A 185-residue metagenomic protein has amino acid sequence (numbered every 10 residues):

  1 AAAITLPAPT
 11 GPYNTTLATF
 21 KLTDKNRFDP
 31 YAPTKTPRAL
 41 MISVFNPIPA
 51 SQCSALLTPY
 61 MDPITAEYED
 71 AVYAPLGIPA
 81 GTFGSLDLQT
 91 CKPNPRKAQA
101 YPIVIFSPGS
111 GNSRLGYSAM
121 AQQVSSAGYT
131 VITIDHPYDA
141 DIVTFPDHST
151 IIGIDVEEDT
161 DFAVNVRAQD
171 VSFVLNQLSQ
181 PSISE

Functional and structural regions predicted by a protein language model:
A2-V104: Domain-level recognition of soluble alpha/beta enzyme cores, biased toward histidine phosphatases/phosphomutases
P33, S113, V164-R167: Aromatic-acidic/polar surface patches that form glycan- and anion
R38-A39, D62-T65, Q123-S126, I151-G153: Short, low-complexity, polar/charged sequence segments that are solvent-exposed and flexible
G84-T144: Short substrate-entry loop that stabilizes the transition state in hydrolases
Y138-E185: Alpha/beta-hydrolase active-site loop
